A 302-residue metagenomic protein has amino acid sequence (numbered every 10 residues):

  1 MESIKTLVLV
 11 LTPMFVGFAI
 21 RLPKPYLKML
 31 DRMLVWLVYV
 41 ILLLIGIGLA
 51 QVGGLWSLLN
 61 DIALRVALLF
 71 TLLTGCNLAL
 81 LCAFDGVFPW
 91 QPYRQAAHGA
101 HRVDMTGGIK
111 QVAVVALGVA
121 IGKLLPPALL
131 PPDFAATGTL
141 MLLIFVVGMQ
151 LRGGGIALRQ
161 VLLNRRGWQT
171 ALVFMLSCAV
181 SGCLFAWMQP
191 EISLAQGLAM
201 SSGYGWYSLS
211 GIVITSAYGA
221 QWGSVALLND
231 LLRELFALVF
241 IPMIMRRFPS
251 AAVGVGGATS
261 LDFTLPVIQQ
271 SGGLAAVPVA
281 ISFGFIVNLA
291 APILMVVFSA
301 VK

Functional and structural regions predicted by a protein language model:
M1-M33, L37-L55, C76-L158, L172-A186: Structural signature of multi-pass alpha-helical membrane transport proteins
S3-L11, W56-A79, G107, Q111 (+3 more regions): Entry/N-cap segments of selected transmembrane alpha helices and their immediately preceding amphipathic helices
F18, R65-R94, Q169-I214, L232-R247: Transmembrane alpha-helices that form the ion-translocation and gating core of multi-pass ion transport proteins
L27, D61, R65, L129 (+4 more regions): Short alpha-helical transmembrane interface motifs in multi-pass membrane proteins
Y39, M141, A237-L238, T264 (+1 more regions): Hydrophobic transmembrane alpha-helices of multi-pass small-molecule transporters
G46, Q51, Q196-F236, R247-S282: Alpha-helical membrane segments and immediately flanking helix-loop junctions that form or couple to the substrate/ion
A50-L58, C82-V87, G154-L163, W187-I192 (+3 more regions): A cytosolic-side transmembrane-helix exit/cap motif
A290-K302: Juxtamembrane boundary at the C-terminal end of a transmembrane helix
